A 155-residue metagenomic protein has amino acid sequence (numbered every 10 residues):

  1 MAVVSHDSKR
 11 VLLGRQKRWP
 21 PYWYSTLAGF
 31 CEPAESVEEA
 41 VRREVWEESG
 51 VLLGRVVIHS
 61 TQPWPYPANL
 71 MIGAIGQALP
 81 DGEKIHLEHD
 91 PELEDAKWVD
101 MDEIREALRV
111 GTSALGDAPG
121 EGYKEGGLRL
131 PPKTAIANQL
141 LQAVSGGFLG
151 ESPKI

Functional and structural regions predicted by a protein language model:
M1-C31, L52-R55, G76-A78: N-terminal strand-loop-strand
Q16-K17, T61-P63: An acidic- and aromatic-residue-enriched active-site/binding cleft used to recognize and process polar
W19-Y24, M71, H89-I155: Nudix hydrolase/Nudix homology domain
T26-P33, Y66, L87-H89, E106: Generic structural "secondary-structure junction" signal
T26-S60, A74, G82: The catalytic Nudix box helix
Q62-D90, M101: Active-site-adjacent beta-strand/loop module that shapes the phosphate/pyrophosphate-binding cleft
